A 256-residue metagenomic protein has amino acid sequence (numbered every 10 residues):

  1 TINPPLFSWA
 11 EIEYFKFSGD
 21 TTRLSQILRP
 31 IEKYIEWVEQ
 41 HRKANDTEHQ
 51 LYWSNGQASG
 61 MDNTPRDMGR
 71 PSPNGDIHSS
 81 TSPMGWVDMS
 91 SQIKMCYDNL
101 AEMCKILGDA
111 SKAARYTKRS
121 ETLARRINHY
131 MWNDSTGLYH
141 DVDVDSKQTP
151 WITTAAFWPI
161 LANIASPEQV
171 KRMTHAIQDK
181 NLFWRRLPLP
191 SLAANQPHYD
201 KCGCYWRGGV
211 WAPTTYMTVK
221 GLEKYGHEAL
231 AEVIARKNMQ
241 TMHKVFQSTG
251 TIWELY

Functional and structural regions predicted by a protein language model:
T1, A44-G85, R125-V210, H243-Y256: Extended glycan-interaction surfaces of carbohydrate-active proteins
T1-R70, V87-S90, K94, G209-A231 (+1 more regions): Aromatic-rich carbohydrate-recognition surfaces in CAZymes
K16-D20, K43, K105-D109, W132 (+1 more regions): Short, flexible helix-adjacent loops and helix caps
F17, K105-I106, A162-I164, K224: Alpha-helix C-terminal capping/termination sites
T21-E39, C96, L100, L107-N128 (+2 more regions): Extended, well-ordered alpha-helical scaffold segments
T81-M95, K112-R115, R119, W151 (+1 more regions): Short, contiguous, pocket-lining structural segments that sit at or immediately flank catalytic/ligand-binding sites
C96, C104, C202-C204: Generic recognition of cysteine residues
